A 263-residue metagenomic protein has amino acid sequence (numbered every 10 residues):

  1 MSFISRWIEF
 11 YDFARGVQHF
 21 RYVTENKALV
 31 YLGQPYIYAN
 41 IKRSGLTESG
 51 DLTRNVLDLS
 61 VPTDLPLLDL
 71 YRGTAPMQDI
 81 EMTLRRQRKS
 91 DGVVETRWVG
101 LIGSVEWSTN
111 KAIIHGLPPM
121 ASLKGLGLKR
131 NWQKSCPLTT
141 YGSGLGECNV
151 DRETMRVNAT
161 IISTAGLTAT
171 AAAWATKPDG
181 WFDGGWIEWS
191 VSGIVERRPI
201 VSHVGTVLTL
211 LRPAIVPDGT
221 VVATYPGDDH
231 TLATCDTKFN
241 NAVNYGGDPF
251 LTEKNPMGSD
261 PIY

Functional and structural regions predicted by a protein language model:
M1-Y263: Interface-prone segments of viral and bacterial extracellular assemblies
